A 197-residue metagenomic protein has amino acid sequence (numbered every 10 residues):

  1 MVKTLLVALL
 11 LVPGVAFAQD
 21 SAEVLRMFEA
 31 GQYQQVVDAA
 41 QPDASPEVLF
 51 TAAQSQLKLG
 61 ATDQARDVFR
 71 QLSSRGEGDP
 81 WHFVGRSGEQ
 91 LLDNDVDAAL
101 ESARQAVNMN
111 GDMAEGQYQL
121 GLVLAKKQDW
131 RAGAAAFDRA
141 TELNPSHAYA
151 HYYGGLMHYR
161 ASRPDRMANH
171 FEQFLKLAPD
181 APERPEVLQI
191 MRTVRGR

Functional and structural regions predicted by a protein language model:
A16-T51, K58-L59: N-terminal leader/linker segments that initiate helical-solenoid repeat arrays
G31, L59-Q71, L92-Q105, K127-R139 (+2 more regions): Structural signature of tandem alpha-helical TPR/SEL1-like repeats, specifically the intra-repeat loop/turn
P42-D43, R75, M109, L143 (+1 more regions): Structural marker of alpha-solenoid helical repeat scaffolds
P46-E47, D79-W81, A114-E115, A148-Y149 (+1 more regions): Helix-start (N-cap) detector for alpha-helical repeat units in TPR-like alpha-solenoids, especially tetratricopeptide
T51, G85, Q119, Y153 (+1 more regions): Canonical tetratricopeptide repeat
D165-R197: Terminal, low-structured helical/coil segments at or just beyond the last alpha-helical repeat
